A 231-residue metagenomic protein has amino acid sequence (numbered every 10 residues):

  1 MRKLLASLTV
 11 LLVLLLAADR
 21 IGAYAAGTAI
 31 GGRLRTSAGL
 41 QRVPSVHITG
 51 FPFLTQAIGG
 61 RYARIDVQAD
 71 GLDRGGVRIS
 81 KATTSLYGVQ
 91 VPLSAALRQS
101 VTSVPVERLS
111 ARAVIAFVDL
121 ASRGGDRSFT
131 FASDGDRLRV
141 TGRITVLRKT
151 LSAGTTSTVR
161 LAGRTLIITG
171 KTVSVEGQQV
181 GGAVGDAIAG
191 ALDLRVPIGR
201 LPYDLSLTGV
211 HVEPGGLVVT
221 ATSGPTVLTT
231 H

Functional and structural regions predicted by a protein language model:
M1-I58, R74, L228-H231: Hydrophobic membrane-targeting and insertion signals
I30-R33, V67, V159, V210: Buried hydrophobic packing residues in well-ordered domains
Q41-A121, G125-T145: N-terminal beta-strand/beta-hairpin edge segment
L72-R78, S94, V146-L151, G177-Q178 (+1 more regions): Short, cysteine-centered beta-strand-loop-beta hairpins and adjacent loop/turn segments enriched in charged/polar
A113-D186: Soluble extracytoplasmic domains of inner/organellar membrane proteins
V180-H231: Extracytoplasmic/luminal low-complexity segments enriched in Pro/Gly and acidic/polar residues that act as flexible
